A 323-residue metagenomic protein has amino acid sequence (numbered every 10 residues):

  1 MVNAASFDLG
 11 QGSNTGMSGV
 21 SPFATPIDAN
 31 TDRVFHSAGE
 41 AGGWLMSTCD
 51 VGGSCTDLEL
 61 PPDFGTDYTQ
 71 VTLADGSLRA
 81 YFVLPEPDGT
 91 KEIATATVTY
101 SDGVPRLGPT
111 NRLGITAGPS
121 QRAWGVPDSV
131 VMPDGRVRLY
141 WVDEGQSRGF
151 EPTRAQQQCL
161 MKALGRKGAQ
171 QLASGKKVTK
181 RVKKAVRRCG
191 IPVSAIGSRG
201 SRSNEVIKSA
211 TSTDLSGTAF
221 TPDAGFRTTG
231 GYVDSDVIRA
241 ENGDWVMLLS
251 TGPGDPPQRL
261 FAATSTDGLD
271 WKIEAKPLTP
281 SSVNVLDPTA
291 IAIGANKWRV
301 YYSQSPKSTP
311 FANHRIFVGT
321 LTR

Functional and structural regions predicted by a protein language model:
M1-T66, V71-G125, V130-R154, G190-V233 (+2 more regions): Beta-rich carbohydrate-recognition and catalytic domains
G149-G197: Mature extracellular/luminal domains of secreted and GPI-anchored eukaryotic proteins, especially small
A290: Catalytic nucleophile loop of clan PA
